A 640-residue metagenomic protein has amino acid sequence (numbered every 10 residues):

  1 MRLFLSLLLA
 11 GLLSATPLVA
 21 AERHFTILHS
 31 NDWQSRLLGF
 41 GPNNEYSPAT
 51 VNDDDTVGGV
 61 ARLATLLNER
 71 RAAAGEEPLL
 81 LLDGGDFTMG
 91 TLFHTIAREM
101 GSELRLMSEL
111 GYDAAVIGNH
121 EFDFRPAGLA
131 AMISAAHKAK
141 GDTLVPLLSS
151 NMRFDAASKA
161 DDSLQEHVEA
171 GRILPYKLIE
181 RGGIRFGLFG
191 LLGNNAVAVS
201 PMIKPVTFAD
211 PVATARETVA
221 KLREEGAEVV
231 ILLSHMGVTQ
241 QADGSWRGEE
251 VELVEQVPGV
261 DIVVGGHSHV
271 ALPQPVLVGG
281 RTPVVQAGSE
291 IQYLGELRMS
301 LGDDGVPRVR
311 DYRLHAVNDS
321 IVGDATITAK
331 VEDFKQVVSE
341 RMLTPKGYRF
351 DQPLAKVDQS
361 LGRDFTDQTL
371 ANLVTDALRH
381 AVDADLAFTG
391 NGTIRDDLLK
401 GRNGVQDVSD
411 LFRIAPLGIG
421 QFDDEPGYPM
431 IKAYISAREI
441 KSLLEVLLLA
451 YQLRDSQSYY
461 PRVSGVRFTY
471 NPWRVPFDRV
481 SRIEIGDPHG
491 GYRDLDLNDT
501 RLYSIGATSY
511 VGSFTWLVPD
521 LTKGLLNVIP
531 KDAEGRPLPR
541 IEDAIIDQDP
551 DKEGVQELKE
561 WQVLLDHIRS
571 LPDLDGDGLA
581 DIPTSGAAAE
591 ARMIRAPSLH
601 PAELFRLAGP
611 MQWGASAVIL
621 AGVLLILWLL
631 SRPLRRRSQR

Functional and structural regions predicted by a protein language model:
M1-F4: Positively charged n-region of N-terminal signal peptides that target proteins for export
S6-A15: Bacterial N-terminal signal peptides
A20-I321, F365-T366, L370-A377, Y451 (+1 more regions): Acidic, metal/ion-coordinating pockets
R23-N31, S35-G39, N44-L66, E109 (+5 more regions): Catalytic centers of hydrolytic enzymes
